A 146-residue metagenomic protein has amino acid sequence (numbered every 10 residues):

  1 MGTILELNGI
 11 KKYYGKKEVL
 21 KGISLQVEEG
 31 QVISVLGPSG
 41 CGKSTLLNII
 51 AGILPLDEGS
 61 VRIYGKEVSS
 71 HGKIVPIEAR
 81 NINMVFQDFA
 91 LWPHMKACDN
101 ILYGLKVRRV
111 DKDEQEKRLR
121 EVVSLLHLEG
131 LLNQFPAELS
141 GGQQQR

Functional and structural regions predicted by a protein language model:
I33-S34, M84: Short beta-strand immediately N-terminal to the Walker A/P-loop
L36-P38: The feature captures the beta-strand-to-loop junction immediately N-terminal to the Walker
A51: Helix-to-loop junction immediately C-terminal to a conserved catalytic motif
S60-R80, D111: ABC ATPase NBD Q-loop/coupling interface
K66-S70, K106-L131: Conserved ABC ATPase "signature" region
M95-G104: Short coil-to-helix segment of the ABC ATPase nucleotide-binding domain corresponding to the Q-loop/switch region
F135-L139, Q143-Q145: Conserved ABC ATPase signature
